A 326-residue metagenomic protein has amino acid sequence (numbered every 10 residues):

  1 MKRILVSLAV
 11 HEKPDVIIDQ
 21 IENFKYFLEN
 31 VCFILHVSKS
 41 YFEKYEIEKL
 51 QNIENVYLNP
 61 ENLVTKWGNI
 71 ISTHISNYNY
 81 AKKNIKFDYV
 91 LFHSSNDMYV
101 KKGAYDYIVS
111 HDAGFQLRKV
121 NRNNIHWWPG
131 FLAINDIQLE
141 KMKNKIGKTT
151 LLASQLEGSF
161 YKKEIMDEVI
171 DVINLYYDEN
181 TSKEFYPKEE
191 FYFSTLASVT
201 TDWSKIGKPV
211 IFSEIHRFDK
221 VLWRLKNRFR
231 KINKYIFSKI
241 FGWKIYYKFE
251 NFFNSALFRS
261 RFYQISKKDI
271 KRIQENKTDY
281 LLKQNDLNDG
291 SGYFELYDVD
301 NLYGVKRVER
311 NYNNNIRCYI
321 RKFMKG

Functional and structural regions predicted by a protein language model:
M1-G326: ER/Golgi luminal nucleotide-sugar-dependent glycosyltransferases, focusing on the catalytic module
